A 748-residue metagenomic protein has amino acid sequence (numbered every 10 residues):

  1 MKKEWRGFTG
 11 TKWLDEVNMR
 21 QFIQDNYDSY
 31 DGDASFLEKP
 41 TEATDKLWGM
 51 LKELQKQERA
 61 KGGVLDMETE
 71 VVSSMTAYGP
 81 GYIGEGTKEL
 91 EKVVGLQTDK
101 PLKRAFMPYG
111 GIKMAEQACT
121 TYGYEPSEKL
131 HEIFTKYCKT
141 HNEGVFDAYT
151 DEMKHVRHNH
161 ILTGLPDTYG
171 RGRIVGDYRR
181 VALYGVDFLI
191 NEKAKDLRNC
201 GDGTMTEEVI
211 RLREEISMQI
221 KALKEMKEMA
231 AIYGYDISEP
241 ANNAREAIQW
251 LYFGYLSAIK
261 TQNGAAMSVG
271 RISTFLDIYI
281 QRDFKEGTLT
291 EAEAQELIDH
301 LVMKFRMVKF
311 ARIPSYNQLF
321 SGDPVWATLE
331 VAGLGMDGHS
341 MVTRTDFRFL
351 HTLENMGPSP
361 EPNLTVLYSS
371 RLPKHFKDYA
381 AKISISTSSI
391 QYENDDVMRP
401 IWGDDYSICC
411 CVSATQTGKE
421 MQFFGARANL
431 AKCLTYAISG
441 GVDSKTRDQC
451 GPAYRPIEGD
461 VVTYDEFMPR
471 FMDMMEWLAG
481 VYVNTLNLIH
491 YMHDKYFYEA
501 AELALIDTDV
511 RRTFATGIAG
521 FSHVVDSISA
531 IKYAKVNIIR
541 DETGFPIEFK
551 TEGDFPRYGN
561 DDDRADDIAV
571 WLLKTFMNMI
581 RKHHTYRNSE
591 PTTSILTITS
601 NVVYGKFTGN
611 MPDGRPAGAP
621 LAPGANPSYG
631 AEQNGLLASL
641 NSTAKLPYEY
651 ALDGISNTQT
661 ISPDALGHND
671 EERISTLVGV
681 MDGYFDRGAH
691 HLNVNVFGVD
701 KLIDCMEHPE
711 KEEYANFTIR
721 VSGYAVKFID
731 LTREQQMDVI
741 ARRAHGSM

Functional and structural regions predicted by a protein language model:
K2-M748: Conserved catalytic cores of very large enzyme subunits
